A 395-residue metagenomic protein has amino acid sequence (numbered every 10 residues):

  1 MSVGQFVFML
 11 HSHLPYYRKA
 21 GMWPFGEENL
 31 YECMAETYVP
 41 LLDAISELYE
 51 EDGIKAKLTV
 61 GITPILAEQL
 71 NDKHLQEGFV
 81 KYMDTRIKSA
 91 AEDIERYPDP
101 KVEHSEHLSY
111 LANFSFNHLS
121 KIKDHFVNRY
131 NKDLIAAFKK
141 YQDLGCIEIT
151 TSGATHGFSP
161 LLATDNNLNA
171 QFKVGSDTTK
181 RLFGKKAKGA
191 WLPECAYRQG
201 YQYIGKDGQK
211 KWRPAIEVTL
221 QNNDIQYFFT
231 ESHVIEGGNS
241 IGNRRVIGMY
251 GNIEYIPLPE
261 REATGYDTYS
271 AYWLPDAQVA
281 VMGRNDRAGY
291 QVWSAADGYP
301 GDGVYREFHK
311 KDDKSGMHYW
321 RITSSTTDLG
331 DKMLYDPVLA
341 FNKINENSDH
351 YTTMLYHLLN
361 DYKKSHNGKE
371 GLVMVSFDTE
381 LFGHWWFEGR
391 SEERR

Functional and structural regions predicted by a protein language model:
S2-G4, L10-L14, K88-L168, G237-K369: Active-site cores of enzymes that catalyze phosphoryl transfer or operate on phosphate-rich substrates
V3-L108, N128, K132, A136 (+3 more regions): Trp/Phe/Arg-rich N-terminal binding region typifying the photolyase-homology
Q5-M9, K55-G61, C146-T151, G189 (+3 more regions): Structural preference for beta-strand elements that scaffold enzyme active sites
H11-P15, G61-A67, A154-G157, T164 (+8 more regions): An acidic- and aromatic-residue-enriched active-site/binding cleft used to recognize and process polar
L42-S46, I135-K139, F172-T179, R213 (+3 more regions): Generic structural signal for well-ordered alpha-helices, preferentially at hydrophobic/aromatic core positions
L168-E194, M354-N367, G371-M374: CE4/NodB-like, metal-dependent polysaccharide N-deacetylase domain that modifies extracellular/periplasmic N-acetylated
Q171-F172, T178-T179, K188-G189, C195-A196 (+2 more regions): Extended, regular secondary-structure scaffolds
R394: Conserved small/polar residues in nucleotide/adenosyl-binding loops
